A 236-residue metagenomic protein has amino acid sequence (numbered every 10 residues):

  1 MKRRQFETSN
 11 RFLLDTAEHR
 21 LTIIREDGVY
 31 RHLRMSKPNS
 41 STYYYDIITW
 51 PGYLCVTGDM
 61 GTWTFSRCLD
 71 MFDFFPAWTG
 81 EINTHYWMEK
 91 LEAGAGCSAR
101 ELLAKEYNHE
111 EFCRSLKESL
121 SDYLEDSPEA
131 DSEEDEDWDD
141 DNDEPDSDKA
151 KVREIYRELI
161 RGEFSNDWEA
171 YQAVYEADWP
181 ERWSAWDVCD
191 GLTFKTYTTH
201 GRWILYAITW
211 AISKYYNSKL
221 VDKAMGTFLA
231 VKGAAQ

Functional and structural regions predicted by a protein language model:
M1-K2, F6-T16, H109-S119, Y123 (+1 more regions): Charged, low-complexity, helix-prone segments enriched in Lys/Glu/Asp/Gln
M1-T57, T62: Short N-terminal edge-element motif at the start of the domain
R3, E7, G61, L102 (+4 more regions): Generic detection of long, well-ordered alpha-helical segments
I24, I48, K90-E92, D187 (+1 more regions): Compositionally biased, low-complexity repeat tracts
Y44-K90: Aromatic- and glycine-enriched beta-alpha-beta binding-site module
A77-I160: An exposed acidic His-Trp-rich patch
D126-Q236: A eukaryote-biased signal for long
